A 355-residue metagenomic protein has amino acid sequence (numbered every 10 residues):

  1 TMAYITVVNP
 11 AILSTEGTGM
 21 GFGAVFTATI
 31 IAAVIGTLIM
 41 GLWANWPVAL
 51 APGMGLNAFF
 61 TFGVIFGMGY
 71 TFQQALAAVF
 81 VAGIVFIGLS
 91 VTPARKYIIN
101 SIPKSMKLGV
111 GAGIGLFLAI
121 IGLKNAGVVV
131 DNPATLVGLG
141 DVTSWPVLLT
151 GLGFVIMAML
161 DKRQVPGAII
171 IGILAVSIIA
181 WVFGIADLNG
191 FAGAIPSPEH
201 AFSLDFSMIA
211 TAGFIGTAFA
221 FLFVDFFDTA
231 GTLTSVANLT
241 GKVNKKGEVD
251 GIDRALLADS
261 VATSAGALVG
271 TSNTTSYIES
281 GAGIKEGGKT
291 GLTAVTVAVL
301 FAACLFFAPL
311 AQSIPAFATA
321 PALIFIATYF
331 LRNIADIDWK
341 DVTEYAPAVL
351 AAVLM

Functional and structural regions predicted by a protein language model:
T1-F26, V137-L139, I170-D253: Helix-loop-helix hairpins and the membrane-proximal interhelical loops of multi-pass alpha-helical transport proteins
T1-M2, M20-A28, N45-P52, P103-I120 (+4 more regions): Helical membrane-embedded segments and adjacent short helical loop/helix-boundary regions of multi-pass membrane
T1-N9, A32, G53-G111, N238-N333: Helix-loop-helix junctions within the multi-pass membrane cores of secondary transporters/permeases
T1-V7, A32-G41, T61-F62, F80-S90 (+8 more regions): Hydrophobic core segments of alpha-helical transmembrane domains in multi-pass membrane transport and ion-translocation
M2-Y4, W43-G53, F86-L89, Q164-V165 (+3 more regions): Short helix-coil transition sites and intra-membrane helix breaks within transmembrane domains of multi-pass
S14-G21, F62-A75, K96-G109, L116-M159 (+1 more regions): Inter-helical loop and helix-membrane interface segments of multi-pass membrane transporters/permeases
G21-G67: Active-site cofactor/substrate anionic-group-binding motifs, chiefly glycine- and Lys/Arg-rich phosphate-binding loops
L38-P52, M159-I170, K285-G291, R332-T343: Membrane-helix interface "capping/anchor" motifs
